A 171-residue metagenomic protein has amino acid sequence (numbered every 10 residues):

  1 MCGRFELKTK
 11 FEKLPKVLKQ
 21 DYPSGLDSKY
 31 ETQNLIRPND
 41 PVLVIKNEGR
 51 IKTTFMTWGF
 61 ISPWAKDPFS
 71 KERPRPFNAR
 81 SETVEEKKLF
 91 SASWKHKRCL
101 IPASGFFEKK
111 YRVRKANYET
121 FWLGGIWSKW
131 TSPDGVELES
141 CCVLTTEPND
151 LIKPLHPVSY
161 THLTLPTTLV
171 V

Functional and structural regions predicted by a protein language model:
G3-R98: Short, His- and charge-rich active-site/binding loops that engage polyanionic ligands
S81-G135: A contiguous catalytic/ligand-binding core that recognizes phosphate-bearing ligands
A103-F106, T146-P148, L165: Residues immediately flanking
W130-Y160: Surface-exposed, gly/pro-biased binding rims or lids
T161-T167: Conserved small/polar residues in nucleotide/adenosyl-binding loops
